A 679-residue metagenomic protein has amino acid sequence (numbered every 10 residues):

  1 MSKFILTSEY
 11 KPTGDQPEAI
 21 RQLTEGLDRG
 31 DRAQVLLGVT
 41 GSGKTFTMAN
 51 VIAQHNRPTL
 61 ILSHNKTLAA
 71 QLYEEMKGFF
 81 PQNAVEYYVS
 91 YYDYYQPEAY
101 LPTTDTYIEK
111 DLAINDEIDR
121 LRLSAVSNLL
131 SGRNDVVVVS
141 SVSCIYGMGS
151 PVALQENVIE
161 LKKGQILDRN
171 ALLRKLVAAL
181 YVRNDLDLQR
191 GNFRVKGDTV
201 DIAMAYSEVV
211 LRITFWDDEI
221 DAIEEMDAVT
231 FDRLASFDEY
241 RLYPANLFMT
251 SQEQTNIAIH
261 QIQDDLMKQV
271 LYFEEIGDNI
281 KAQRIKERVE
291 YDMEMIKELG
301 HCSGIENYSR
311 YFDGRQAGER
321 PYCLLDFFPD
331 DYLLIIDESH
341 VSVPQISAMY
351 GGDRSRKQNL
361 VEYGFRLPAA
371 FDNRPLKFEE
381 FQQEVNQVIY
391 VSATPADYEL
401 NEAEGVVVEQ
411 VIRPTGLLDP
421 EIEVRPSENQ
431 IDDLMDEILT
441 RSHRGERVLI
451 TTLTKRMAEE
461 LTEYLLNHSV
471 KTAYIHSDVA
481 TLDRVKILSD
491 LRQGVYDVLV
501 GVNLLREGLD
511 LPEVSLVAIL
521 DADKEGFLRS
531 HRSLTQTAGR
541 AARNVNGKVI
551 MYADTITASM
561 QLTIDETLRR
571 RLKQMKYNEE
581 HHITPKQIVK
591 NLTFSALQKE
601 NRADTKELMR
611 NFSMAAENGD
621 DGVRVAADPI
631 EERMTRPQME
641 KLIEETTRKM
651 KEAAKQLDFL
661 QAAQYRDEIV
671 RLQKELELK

Functional and structural regions predicted by a protein language model:
M1-K3, T440, K576, E580-K651 (+3 more regions): Acidic, low-complexity intrinsically disordered tails
M1-T593, L597, E652: ASCE RecA-like P-loop NTPase motor cores that couple ATP hydrolysis to mechanical translocation on nucleic acids
